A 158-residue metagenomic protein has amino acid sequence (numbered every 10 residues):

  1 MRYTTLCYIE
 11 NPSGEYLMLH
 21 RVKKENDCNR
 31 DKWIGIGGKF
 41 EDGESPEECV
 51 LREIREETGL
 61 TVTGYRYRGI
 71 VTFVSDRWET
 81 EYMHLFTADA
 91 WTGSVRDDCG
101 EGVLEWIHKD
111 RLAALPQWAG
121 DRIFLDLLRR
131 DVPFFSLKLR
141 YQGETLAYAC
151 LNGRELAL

Functional and structural regions predicted by a protein language model:
M1-M18, K39: Conserved N-terminal beta-strand and adjoining loop/helix that marks the start of the Nudix/MutT-like hydrolase domain
K23, T72: Short, glycine/serine-rich, charged loops/turns that create anion-binding and catalytic segments at active sites
N26-D31: A conserved beta-turn-beta hairpin within the catalytic core of GNAT-like acetyltransferases that forms part
W33-K39: Short glycine-enriched, charge-decorated loop/helix-capping segments at active-site entrances that position
F40-T63, F73-L127, A149-L158: Unchanged
F134-L158: Acidic/histidine-enriched, glycine/proline-rich intrinsically disordered or flexible terminal extensions
